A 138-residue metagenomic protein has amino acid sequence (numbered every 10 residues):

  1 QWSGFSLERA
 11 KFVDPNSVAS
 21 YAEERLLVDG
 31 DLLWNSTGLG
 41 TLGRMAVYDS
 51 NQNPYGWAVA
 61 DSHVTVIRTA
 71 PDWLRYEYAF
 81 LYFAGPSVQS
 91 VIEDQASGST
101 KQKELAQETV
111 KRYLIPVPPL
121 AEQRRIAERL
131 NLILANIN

Functional and structural regions predicted by a protein language model:
Q1-W34, Y48-D49: Sequence-specific dsDNA recognition surfaces
G4-S6, M45, S90-I92, E122-A127 (+1 more regions): Extended hydrophobic-aromatic, low-complexity segments
G40-Y48: Short, Lys/Arg- and Gly-enriched loop/turn segments at beta-strand edges
Y55-T65, I92, S97-V117: A short glycine-rich beta-alpha junction/loop motif
A70-D72, Y76-S87: Glycine- and charge-enriched low-complexity intrinsically disordered segments
R75, A79, T109-N138: Amphipathic alpha-helical segments
